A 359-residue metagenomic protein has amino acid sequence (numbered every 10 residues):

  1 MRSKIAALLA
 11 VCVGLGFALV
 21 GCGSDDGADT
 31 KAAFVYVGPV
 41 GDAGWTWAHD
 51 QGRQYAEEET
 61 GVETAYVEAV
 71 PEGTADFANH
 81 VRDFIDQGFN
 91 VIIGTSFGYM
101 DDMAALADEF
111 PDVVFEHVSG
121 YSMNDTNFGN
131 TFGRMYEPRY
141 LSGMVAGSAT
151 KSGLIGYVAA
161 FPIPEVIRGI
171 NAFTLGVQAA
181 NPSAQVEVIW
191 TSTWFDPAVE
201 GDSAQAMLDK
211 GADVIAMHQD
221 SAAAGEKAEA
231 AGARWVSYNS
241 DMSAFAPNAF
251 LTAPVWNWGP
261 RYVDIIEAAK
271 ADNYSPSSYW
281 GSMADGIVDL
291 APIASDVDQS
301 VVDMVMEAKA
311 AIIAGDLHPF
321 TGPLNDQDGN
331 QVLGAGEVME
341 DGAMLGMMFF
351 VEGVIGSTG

Functional and structural regions predicted by a protein language model:
M1-L9: Bacterial N-terminal signal peptides that target proteins for export
L9-L15: Hydrophobic helical h-region of N-terminal Sec-dependent signal peptides in bacterial secretory/periplasmic proteins
A18-G21: C-terminal motif of bacterial Sec signal peptides marking the signal peptidase cleavage site
D26-G359: A residue-level marker of the well-folded mature domains of exported/periplasmic proteins
